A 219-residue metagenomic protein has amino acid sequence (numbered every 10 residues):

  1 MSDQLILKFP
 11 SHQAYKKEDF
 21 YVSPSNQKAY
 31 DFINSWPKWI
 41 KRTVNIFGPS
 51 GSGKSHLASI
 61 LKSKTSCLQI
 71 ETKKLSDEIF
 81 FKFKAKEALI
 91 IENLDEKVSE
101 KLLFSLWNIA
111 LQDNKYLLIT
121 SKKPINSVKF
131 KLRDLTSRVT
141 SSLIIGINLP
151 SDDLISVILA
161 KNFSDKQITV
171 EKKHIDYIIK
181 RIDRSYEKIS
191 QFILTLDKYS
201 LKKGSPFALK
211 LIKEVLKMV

Functional and structural regions predicted by a protein language model:
M1-S35, I40, L201-V219: A short, basic N-terminal segment
K41-L57: Walker A/P-loop nucleotide-binding motif
K62-K73: Post-Walker A helix-loop "phosphate-sensing" segment adjacent to the P-loop in P-loop NTPases
K82-L106, D113-K122: Conserved P-loop NTPase "ATPase switch" module shared by AAA+ and STAND
I125-T140: Short regulatory helix/loop adjacent to the ATP-binding pocket of P-loop NTPases
S142-L154: Conserved AAA+ ATPase "SRH/arginine-finger" region at the nucleotide-binding site
T169-I182: Short conserved motifs of the RecA-like P-loop NTPase core
I182-L196: The conserved phosphate-sensing helix
